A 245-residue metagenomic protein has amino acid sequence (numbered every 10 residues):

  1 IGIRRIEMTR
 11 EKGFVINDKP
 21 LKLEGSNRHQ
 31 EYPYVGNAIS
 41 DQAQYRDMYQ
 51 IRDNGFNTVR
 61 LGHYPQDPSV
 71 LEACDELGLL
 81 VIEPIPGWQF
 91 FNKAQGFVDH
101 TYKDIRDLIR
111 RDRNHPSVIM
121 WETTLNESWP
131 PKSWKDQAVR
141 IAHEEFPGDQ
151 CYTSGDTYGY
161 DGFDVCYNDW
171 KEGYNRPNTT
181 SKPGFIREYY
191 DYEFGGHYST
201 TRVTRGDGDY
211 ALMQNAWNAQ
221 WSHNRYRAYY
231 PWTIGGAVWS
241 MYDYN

Functional and structural regions predicted by a protein language model:
I1-D53, E72: N-terminal carbohydrate-binding accessory modules
M48-I51, T58-N245: Substrate-binding/catalytic cleft of secreted carbohydrate-active enzymes, primarily glycoside hydrolases
